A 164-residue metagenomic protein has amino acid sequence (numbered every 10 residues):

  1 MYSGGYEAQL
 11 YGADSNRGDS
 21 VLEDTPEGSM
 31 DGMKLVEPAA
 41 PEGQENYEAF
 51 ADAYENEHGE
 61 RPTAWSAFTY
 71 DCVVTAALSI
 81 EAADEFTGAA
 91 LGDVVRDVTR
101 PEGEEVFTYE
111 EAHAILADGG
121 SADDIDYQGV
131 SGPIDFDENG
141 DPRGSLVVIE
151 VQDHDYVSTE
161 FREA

Functional and structural regions predicted by a protein language model:
M1-A164: Extracytosolic ligand-binding ectodomains
